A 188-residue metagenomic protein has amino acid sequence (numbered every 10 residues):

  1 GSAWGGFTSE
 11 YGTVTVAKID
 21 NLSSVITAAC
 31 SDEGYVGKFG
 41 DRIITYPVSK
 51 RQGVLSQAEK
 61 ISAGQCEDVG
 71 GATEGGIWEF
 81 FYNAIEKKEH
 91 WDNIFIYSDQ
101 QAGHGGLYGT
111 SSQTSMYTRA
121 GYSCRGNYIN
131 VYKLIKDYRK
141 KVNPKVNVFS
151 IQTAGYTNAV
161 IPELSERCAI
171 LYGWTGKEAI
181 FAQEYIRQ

Functional and structural regions predicted by a protein language model:
G1-Q188: Acidic, glycine-rich A-domain
